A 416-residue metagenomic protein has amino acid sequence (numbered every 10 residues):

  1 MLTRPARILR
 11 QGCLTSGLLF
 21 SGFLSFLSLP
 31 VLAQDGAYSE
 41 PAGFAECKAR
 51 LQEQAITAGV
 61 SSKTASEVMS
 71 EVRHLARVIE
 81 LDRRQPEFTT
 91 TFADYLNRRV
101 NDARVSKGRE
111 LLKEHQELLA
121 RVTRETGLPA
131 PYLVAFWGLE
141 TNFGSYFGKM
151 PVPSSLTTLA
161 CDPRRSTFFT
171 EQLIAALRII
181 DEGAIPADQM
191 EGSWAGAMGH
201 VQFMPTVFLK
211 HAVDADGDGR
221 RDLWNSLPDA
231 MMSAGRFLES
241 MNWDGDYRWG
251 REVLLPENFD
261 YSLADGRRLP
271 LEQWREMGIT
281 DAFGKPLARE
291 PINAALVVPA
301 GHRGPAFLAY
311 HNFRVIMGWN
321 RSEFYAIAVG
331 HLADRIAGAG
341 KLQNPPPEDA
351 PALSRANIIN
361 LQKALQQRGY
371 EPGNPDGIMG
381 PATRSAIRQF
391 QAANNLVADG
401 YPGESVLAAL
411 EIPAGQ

Functional and structural regions predicted by a protein language model:
M1-R10: N-terminal secretory signal peptides that target proteins for export/translocation
G12-P30: Bacterial N-terminal signal peptides
A33-P41: Cleaved targeting-peptide boundary
Y38, V60-P291, G304-F307, V315-A333 (+4 more regions): Catalytic glycan-binding domains that act on GlcNAc-containing polysaccharides
A42-S62, S66: Mature N-terminal segment immediately following signal peptide/propeptide cleavage in secreted/periplasmic
C47-Q54, L118, S155, L361 (+1 more regions): A general alpha-helix detector
L353-I358, Q366-L410: Short acidic, glycine/serine/threonine-rich helix-capping segments at coil-helix boundaries
L410-Q416: Intrinsically disordered, low-complexity Ser/Thr-rich linker and spacer segments in cell-wall-related proteins
